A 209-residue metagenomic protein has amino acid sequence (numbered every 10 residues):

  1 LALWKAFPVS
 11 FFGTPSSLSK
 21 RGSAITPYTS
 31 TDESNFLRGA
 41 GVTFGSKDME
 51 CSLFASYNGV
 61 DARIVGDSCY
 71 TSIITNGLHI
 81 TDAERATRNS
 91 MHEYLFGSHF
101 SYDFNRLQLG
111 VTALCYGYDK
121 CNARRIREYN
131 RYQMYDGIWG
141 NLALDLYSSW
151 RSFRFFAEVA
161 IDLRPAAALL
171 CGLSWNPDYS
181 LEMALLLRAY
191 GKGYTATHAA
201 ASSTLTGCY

Functional and structural regions predicted by a protein language model:
L1-Y209: Outer-membrane beta-barrel channel domains
